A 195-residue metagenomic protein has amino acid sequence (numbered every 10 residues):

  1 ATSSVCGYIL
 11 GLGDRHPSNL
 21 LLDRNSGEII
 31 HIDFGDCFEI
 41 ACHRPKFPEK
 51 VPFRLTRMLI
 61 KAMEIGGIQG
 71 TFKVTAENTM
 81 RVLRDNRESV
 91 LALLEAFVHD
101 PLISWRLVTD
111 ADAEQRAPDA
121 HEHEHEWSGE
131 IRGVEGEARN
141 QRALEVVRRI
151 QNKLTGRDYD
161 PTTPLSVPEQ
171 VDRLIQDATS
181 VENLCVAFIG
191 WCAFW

Functional and structural regions predicted by a protein language model:
A1-G11: A conserved donor-nucleotide-binding helix/loop in the catalytic core of Leloir-type glycosyltransferases
A1-T2, P17-S18, L22-W195: ATP-dependent kinase catalytic cores of phosphoinositide-metabolizing enzymes and PI3K-like protein kinases
G11, H16-P17: Canonical protein kinase catalytic loop motif
